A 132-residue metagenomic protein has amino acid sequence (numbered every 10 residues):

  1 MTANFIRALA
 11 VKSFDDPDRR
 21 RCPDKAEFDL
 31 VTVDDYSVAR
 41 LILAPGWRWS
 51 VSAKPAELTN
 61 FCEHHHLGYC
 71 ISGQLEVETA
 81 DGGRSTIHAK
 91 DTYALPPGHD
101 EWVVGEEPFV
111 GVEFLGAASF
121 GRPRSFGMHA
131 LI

Functional and structural regions predicted by a protein language model:
M1-I42, S50-V51, F126-I132: A short, N-terminal "cap"/entry segment at the start of jelly-roll beta-barrel domains of the cupin/DSBH fold
A39, G83-S85, V110: Short beta-strand segments
L41-L43, G68, Y93: Conserved GNAT-family N-acetyltransferase fold
R48-C62: Catalytic core of non-heme Fe(II) oxygenases with the double-stranded beta-helix
R48-W49, G73-E78, E101: Short beta-strand segments in beta-sandwich/barrel cores
T59-V77: Short, conserved beta-strand element in jelly-roll/cupin
T79-G98: Short acidic-glycine-tyrosine-enriched beta hairpin
P96-G121: Ligand-binding loop in jelly-roll beta-barrel domains
